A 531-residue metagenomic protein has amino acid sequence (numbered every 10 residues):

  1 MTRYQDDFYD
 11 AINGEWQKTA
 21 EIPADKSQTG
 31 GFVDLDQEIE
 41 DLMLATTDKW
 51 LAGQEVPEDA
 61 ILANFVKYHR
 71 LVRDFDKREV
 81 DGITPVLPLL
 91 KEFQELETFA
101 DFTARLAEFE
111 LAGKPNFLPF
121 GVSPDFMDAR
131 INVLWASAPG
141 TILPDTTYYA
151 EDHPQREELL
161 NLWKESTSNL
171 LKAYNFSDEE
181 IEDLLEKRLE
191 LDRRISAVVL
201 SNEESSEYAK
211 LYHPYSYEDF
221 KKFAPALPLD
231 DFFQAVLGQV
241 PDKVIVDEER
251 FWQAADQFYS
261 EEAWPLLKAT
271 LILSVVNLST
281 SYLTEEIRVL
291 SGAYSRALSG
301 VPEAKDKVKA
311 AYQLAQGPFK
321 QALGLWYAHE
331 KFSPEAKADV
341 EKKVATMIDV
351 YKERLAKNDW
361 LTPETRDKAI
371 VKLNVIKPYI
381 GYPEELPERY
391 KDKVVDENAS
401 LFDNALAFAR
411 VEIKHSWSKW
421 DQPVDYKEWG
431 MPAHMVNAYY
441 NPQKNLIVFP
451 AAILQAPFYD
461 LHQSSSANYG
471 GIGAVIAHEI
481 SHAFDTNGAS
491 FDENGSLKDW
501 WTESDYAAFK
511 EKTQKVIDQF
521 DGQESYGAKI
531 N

Functional and structural regions predicted by a protein language model:
M1-Q5, T29-E40, E58, D152-L160 (+7 more regions): Solvent-exposed, acidic/flexible segments
T2-D7, A11-R73, K77: Active-site-surrounding "flap" and adjacent substrate/cofactor-binding loops of secreted or lumenal enzymes, prototyped
T2-Q5, Y9, N13, D36 (+12 more regions): Extracytoplasmic/secreted envelope proteins and their assembly/folding machinery, especially bacterial periplasmic
D7-D10, V133-W135, L446-P450, A483: Structural recognition of the beta-strand scaffold that forms the well-ordered cores of secreted hydrolase catalytic
T19-P23, G121-S123, D145-T147, V199-L200 (+3 more regions): Short, solvent-exposed loop/turn and secondary-structure capping segments
A24-T47, E179-V198, N468-G473: Short secondary-structure subsegments characteristic of cysteine-rich extracellular domains
D36, F223-A226, I245, E249 (+3 more regions): Intrinsically disordered, low-complexity linker/terminal regions across diverse proteins
D48-K342, T346: Noncatalytic, helix-rich "gating/capping" subdomain that lines the substrate-entry/channel surface of large enzyme
